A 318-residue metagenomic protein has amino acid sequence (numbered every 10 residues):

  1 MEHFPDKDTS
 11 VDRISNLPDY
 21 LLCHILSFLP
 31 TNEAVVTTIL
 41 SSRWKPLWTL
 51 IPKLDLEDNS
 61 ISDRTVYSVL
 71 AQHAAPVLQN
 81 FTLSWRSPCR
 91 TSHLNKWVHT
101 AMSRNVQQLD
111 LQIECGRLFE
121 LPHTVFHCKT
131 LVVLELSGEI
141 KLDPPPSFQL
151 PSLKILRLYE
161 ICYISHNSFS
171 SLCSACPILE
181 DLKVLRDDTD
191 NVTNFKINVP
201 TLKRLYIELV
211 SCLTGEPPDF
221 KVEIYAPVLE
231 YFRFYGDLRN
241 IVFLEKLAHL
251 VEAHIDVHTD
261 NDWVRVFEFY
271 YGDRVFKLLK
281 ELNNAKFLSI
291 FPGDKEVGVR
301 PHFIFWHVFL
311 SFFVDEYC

Functional and structural regions predicted by a protein language model:
E2-N198: Leucine-rich repeat
V35, R90, S165, T214-G215 (+3 more regions): Eukaryotic short linear interaction motifs
L47, T124, P146-Q149, F169-L172 (+5 more regions): C-terminal per-repeat helix/turn "cap" of leucine-rich repeat
P200-K246: Repeat-solenoid scaffold signature
Y225, R233-C318: Extended repeat-based solenoid scaffolds, especially LRR ectodomains and other repeat-derived architectures
